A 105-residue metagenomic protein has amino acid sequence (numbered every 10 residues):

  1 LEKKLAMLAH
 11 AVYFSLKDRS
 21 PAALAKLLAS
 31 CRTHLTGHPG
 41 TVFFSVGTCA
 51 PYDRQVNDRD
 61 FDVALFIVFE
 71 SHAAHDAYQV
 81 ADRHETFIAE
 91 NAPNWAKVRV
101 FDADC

Functional and structural regions predicted by a protein language model:
E2-F66, E70-V80, D104-C105: Short S/T/G/P-rich N-terminal loop/turn motif that feeds into the first structured element of a domain
V42-F43, K97-R99: Conserved beta-strand segments of alpha/beta enzyme cores
H72-V98: C-terminal structural segments of small proteins and small subunits
